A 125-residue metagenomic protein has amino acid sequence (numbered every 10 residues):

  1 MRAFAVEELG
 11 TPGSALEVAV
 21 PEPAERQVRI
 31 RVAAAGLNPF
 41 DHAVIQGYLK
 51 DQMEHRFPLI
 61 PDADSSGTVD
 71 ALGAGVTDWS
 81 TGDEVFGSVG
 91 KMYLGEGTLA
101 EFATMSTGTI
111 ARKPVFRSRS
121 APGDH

Functional and structural regions predicted by a protein language model:
M1-F4: Short structural boundary motif marking the start of a folded domain
V6, I45, D70-A71, T104-M105 (+1 more regions): Short beta-strand-to-turn element immediately C-terminal to the catalytic PLP-Schiff-base lysine in fold type I
E7-T11, A35-L37: Short polar catalytic/cofactor-binding loops
T11-A19: Short glycine/threonine/proline-enriched tight-turn/helix- or strand-capping micro-motif at secondary-structure
L16, D83, A100-E101: Extracytoplasmic/periplasmic beta-strand context in beta-sandwich domains, especially the cupredoxin/COX2 CuA-binding
A19-L37, L49-K91: Glycine-rich beta-strand-centered segment in the early N-terminal region that forms part of a ligand/cofactor-binding
F40-Q46: Cytochrome P450 core scaffold surrounding the K-helix E-X-X-R motif and the conserved "meander" helix-loop region
E54, D78, S88-H125: NAD(P)H dinucleotide-binding glycine-rich loop of Rossmann-like/cofactor-binding domains, especially the beta1-alpha1
